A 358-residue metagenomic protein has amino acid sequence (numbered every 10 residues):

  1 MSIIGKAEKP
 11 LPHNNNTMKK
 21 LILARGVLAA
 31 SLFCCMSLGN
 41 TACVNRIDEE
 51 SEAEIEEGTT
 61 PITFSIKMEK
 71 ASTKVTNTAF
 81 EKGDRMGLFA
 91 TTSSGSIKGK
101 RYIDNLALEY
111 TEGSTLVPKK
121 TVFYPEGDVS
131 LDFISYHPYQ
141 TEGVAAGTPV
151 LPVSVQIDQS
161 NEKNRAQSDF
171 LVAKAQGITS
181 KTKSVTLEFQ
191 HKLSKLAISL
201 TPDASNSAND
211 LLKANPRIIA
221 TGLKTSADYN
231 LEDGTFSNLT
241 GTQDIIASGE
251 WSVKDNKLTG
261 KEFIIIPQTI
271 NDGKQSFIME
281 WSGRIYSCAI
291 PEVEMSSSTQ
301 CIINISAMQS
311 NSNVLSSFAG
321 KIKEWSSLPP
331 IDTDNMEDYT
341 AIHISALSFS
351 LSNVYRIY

Functional and structural regions predicted by a protein language model:
M1-T17: Short, Lys/Arg-enriched N-terminal segments with co-localized hydrophobic residues within the first ~10-30 amino acids
K19-A30, L38-Y358: Sec-type signal peptide cleavage vicinity
